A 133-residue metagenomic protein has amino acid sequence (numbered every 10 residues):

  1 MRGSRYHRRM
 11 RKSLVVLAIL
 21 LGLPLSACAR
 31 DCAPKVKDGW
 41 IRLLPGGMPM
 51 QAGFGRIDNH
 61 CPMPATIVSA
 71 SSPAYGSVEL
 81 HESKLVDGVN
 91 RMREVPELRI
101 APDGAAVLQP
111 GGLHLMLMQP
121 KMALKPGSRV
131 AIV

Functional and structural regions predicted by a protein language model:
G3-V15: Bacterial N-terminal signal peptides that target proteins for export
V16-P24: Bacterial N-terminal signal peptides
L25-A29: Sec/Tat signal peptide C-region and signal peptidase I cleavage site
R30-V133: Compact, glycine-rich, soluble single-domain proteins
